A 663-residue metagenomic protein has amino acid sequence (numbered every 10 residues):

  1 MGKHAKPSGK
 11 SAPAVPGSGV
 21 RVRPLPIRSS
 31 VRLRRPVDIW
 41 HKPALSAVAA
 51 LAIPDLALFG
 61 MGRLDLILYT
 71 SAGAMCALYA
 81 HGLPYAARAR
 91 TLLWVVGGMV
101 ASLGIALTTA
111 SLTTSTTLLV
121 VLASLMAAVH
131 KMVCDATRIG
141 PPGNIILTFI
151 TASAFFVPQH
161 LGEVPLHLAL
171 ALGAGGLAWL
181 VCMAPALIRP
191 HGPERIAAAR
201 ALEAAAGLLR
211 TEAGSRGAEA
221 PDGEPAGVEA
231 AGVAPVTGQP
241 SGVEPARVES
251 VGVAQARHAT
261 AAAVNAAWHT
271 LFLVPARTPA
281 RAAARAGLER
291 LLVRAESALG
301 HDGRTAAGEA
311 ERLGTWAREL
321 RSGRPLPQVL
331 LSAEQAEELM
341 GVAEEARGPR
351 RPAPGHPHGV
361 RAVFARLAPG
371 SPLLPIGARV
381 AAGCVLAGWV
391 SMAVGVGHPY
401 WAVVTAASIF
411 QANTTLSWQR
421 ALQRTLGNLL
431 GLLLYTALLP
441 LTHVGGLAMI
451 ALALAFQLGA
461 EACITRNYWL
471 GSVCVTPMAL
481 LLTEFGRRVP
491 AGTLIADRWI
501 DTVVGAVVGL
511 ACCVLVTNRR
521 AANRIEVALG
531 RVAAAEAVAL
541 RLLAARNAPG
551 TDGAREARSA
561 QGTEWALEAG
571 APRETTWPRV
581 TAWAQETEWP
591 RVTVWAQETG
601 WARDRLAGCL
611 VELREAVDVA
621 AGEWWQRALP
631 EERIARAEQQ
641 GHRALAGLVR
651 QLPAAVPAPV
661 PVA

Functional and structural regions predicted by a protein language model:
M1-A52, L56, E163-L170, W179-Y400 (+3 more regions): Cytosolic regulatory and coupling regions of membrane transport/channel systems
G19-S29, A44-Y85, V95-L103, V120-E163 (+5 more regions): Pore- and pathway-forming membrane helices of multi-pass small-molecule/ion transporters and channels
M61, T109, T113, T137 (+10 more regions): Membrane-interfacial segments
L78-G97, S102-T109, T113-L118, V274 (+8 more regions): Hydrophobic alpha-helical segments that drive targeting, anchoring, or assembly
W94-V95, R200, R420-G427, L480 (+1 more regions): Short amphipathic alpha-helical coupling elements at transmembrane boundaries
R351-F456: Conserved mid-sequence domains
T414, L430, L434, L438 (+15 more regions): Hydrophobic alpha-helix feature that most strongly marks membrane-spanning transmembrane helices and their immediate
